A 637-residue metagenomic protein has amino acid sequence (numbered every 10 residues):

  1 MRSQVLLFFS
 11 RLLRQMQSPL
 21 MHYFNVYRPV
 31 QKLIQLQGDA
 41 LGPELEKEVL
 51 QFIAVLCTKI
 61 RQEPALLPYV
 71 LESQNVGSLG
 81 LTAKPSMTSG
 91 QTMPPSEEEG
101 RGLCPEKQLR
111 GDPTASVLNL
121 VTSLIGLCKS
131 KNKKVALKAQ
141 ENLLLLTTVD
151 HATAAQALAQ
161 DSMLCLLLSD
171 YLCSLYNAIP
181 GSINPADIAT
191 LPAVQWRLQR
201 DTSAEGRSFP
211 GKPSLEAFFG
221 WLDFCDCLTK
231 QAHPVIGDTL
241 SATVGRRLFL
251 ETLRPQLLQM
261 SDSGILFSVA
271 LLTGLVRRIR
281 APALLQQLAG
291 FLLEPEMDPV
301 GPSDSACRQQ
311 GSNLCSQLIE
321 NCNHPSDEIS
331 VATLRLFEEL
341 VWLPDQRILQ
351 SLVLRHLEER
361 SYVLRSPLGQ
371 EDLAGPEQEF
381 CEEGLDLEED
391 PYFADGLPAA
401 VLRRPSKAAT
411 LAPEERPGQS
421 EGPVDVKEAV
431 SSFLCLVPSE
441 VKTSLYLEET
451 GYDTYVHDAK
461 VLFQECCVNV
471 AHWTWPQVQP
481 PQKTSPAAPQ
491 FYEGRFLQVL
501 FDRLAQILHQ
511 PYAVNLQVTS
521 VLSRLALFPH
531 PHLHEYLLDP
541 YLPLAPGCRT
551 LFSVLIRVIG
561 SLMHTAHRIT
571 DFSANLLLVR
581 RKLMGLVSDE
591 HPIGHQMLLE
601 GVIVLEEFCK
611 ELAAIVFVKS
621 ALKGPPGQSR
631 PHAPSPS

Functional and structural regions predicted by a protein language model:
M1-P192, K230-T243, R277-A289, W342-L352 (+5 more regions): Elongated alpha-helical scaffolds that mediate protein-protein interactions in large eukaryotic proteins, primarily
S3-F9, E46-I53, K138-L143, W221-C225 (+4 more regions): Amphipathic alpha-helical elements of HEAT/ARM-like alpha-solenoid repeat scaffolds that form extended
V26, P113-V117, S214, F218 (+3 more regions): Generic alpha-helical segment signature
L124, E216-D226, S316-I319: A short, hydrophobic secondary-structure junction motif
S130-A139, D223, M260-G264, H324: Short, well-ordered loop/turn elements at secondary-structure boundaries
R200, A204-G211: Long, low-complexity, highly charged intrinsically disordered regions
G211-F218, S261, P302: Core of folded catalytic or high-affinity ligand/protein-binding domains in predominantly eukaryotic proteins
D226-S637: Eukaryotic scaffolding regions of large macromolecular assemblies
